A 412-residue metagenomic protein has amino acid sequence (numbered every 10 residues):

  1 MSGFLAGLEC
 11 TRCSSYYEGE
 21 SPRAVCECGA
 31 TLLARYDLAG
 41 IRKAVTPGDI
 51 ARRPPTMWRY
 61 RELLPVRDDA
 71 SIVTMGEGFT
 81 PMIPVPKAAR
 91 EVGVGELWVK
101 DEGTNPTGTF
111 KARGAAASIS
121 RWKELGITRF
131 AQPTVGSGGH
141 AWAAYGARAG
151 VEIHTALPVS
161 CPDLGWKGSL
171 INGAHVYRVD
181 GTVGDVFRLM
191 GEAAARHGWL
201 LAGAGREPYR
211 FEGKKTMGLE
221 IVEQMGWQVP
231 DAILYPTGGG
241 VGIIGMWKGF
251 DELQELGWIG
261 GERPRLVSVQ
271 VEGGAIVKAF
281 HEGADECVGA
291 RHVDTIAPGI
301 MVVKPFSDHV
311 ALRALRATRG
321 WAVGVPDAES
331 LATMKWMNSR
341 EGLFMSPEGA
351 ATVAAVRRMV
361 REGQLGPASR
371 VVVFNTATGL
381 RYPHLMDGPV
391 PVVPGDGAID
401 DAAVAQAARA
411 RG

Functional and structural regions predicted by a protein language model:
M1-G412: PLP-dependent amino-acid enzyme catalytic core
